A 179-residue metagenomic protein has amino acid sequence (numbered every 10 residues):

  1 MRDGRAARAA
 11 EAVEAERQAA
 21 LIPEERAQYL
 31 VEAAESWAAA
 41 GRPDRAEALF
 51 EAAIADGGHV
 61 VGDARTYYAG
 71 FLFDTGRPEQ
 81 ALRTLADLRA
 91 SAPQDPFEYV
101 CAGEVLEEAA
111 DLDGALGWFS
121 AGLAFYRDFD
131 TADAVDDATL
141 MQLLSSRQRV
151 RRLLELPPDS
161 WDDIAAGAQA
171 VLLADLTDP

Functional and structural regions predicted by a protein language model:
M1-A40, E47, S160-P179: N-terminal alpha-helical interaction modules that lie
A6-A9, P43, P78, L112: TPR-repeat structural position
A9-E11, E47, I54, L82 (+2 more regions): Tetratricopeptide repeat
Q18-L21, I54-A55, R89-A90, A124: Conserved structural position within tetratricopeptide repeats
A27-Y99: Alpha-helical adaptor scaffolds
G58-D63, A92-V100, A124-L143: Boundary/linker segments of alpha-helical solenoid repeat arrays
A110-T131: TPR/TPR-like (Sel1-like) alpha-helical repeat modules
